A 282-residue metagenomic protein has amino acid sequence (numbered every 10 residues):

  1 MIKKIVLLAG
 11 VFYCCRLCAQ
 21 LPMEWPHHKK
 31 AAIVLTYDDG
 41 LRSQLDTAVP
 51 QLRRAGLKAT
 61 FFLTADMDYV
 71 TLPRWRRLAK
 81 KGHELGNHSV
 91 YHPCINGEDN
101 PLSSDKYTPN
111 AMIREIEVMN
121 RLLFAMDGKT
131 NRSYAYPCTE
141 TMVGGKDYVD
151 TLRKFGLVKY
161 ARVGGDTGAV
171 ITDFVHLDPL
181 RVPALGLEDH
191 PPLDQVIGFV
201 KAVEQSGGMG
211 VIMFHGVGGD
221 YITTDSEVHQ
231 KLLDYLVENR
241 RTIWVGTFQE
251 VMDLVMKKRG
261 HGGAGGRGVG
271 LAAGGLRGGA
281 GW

Functional and structural regions predicted by a protein language model:
I2-L8: Sec-dependent signal peptide recognition, specifically the positively charged N-region followed immediately by
L7, L17-C18: Cleavable N-terminal signal peptides
L21-H27, M67-V70, F124, G156-F174 (+4 more regions): C-terminal domain-boundary segment and adjacent tail
L21-N96, E117-T141, G219, T242 (+1 more regions): Active-site beta->alpha N-cap acidic-glycine motif
T36, F62-L63, S133-C138, R162-V163 (+3 more regions): Short beta-strand segments
T47, Q51-L52, Y69-V70, I95-I197 (+1 more regions): Catalytic domains of cell-wall/extracellular-matrix polysaccharide-remodeling enzymes, centered on de-N-acetylation
